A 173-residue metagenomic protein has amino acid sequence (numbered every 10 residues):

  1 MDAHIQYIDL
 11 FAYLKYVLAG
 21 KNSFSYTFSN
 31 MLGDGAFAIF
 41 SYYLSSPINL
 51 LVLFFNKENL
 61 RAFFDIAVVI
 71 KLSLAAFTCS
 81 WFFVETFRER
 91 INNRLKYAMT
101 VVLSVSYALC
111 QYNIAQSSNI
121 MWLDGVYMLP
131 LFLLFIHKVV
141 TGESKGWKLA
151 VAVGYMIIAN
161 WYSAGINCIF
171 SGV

Functional and structural regions predicted by a protein language model:
M1-A76, V105-V126, I166: Membrane-interface coil-to-helix junctions
L50-L53, F82-T86: A generic secondary-structure signal
K57, R88-E89, G142: Transmembrane helix-loop junctions in multipass membrane proteins, especially transporters and channels
S73-E85, K96-V140, K145-V173: Membrane-embedded helix bundles of polyisoprenyl
R90-R94: Membrane-interfacial, low-structure loops and terminal tails that flank and connect transmembrane helices in multi-pass
